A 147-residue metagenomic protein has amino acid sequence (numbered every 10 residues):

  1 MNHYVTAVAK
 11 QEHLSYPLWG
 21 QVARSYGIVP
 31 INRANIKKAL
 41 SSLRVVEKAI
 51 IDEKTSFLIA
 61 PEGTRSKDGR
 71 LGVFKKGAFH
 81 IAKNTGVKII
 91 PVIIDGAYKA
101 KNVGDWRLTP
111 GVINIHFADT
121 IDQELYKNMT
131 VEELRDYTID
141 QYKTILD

Functional and structural regions predicted by a protein language model:
M1-I36: Catalytic core of membrane glycerolipid acyltransferases/transacylases, capturing the structured, soluble-facing
L40-D147: Non-catalytic C-terminal accessory region of glycerolipid acyltransferases and related lyso-lipid remodeling enzymes
